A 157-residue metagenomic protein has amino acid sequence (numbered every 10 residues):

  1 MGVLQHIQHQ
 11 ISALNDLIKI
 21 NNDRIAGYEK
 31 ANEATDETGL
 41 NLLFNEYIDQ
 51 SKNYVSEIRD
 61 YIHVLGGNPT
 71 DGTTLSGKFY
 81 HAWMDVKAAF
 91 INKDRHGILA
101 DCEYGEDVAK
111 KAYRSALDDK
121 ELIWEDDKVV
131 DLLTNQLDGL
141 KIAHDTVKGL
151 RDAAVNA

Functional and structural regions predicted by a protein language model:
M1, A13, L17-I20, R24 (+3 more regions): N-proximal short alpha-helices
M1-I11, E33-D36, D60-G66, A88-H96: Short, charged, low-complexity loops and linkers
H9-L17, T38-S56, I98-C102, D126-G139: Alpha-helical scaffold segments that form or flank carboxylate-/histidine-based iron centers
A13-E33, H81-K128, L132: Acidic/histidine-rich alpha-helical segments that form the ligand environment of transition-metal centers
I25, V55, R59-I62, W83 (+5 more regions): A structural signal for well-ordered alpha-helices, especially hydrophobic packing surfaces of coiled-coils
N41-G77, L150-R151: Conserved alpha-helical segments that form or flank metal/cofactor-binding pockets of metalloenzymes
D152-A157: Short acidic DE-rich linear segments
